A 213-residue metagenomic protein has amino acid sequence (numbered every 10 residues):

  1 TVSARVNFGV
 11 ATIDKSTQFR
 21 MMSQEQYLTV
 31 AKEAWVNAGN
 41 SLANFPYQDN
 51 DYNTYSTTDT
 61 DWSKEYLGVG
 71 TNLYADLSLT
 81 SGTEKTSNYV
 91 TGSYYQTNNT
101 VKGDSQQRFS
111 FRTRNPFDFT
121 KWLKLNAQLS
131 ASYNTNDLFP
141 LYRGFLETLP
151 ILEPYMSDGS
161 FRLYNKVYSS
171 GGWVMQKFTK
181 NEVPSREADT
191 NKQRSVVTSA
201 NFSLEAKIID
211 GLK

Functional and structural regions predicted by a protein language model:
V2-D61, V69, N99-D104, S110-S199: Surface-exposed loop/interface segments of Gram-negative outer-membrane beta-barrel transport/assembly proteins
G68-E84, S93-Y95, K180-K213: Outer-membrane beta-barrel transmembrane strands
K85-N88, W122-L125, G211-K213: Repeated loop/turn-to-beta-strand initiation elements of outer-membrane beta-barrel proteins
Y89, T97-T100: Short small-residue beta-strand/loop micro-motif enriched in glycine and branched aliphatics
